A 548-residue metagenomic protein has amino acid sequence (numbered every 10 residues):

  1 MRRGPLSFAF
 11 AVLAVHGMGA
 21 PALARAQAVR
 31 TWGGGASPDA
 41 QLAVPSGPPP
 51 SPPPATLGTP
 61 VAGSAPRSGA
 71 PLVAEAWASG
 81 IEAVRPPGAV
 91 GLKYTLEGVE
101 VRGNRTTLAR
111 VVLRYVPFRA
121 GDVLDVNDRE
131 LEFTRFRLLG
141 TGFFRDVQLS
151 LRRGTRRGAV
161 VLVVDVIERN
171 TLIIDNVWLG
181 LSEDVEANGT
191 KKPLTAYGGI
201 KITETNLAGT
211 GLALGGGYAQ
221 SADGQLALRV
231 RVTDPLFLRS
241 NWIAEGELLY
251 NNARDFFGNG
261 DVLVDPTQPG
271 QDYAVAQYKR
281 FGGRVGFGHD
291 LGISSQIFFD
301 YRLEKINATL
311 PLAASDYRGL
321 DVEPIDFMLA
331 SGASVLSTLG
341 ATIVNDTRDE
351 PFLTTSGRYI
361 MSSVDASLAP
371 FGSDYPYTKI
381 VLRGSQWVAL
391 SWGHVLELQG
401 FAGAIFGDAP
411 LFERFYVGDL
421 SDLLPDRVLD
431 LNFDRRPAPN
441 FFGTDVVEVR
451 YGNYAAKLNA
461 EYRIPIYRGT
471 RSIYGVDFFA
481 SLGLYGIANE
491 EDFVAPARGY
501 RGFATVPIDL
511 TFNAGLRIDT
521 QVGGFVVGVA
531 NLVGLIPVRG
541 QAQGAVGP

Functional and structural regions predicted by a protein language model:
M1-A9: Bacterial N-terminal signal peptides that target proteins for export
R2, Q27-V185, P193, Y197-E204 (+11 more regions): Periplasmic polypeptide-binding modules associated with outer-membrane biogenesis and secretion
A9-F10, V112, T134, L339 (+3 more regions): Generic structural signal for hydrophobic residues
V15-L23: C-terminal segment of classical bacterial N-terminal signal peptides
R114-V116, A313-A314, D492-V494, A542: Short, glycine/charged-enriched secondary-structure capping and boundary segments
R137, Q148, R156-A341, N345-R348 (+5 more regions): Gram-negative/organellar outer-membrane beta-barrel architecture
E186, D321-G332, L336-T505, G534-G544 (+1 more regions): C-terminal outer-membrane beta-barrel translocator/porin domains of Gram-negative envelope proteins and their
A497-V533: C-terminal structured "cap/appendage" subdomains that terminate the fold
